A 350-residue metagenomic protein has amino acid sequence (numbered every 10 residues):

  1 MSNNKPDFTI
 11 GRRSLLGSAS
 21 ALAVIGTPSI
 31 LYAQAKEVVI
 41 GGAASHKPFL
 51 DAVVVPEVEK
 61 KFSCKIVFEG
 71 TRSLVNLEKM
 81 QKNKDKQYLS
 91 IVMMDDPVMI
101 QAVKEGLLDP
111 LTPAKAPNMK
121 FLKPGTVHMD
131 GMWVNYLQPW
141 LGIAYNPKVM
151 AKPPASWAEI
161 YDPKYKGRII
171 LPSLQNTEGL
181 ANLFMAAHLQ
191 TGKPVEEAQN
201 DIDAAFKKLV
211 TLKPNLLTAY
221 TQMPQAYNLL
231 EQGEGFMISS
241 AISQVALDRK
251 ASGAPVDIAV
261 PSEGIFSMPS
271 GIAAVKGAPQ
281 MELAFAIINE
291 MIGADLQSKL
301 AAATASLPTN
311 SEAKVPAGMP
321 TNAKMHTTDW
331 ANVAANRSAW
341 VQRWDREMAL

Functional and structural regions predicted by a protein language model:
M1-I10, S18-P28: N-terminal secretory signal peptides
A35-I100, Y227: Early extracytoplasmic/lumenal segment of secretory-pathway proteins
A44-D51, Y88-L89, M93-L217, T221-E231: Extracytoplasmic ligand-binding site segments that recognize negatively charged/polar headgroups
F49, G167-Q175, E290-K314: Periplasmic-binding protein-like
P97-Q101, F236-P255: A ligand-binding cleft/hinge motif common to bilobed small-molecule-binding domains
D109-A116, G131-W133, Y161, M237 (+3 more regions): Short beta-strand->loop
P139, D203-L212, Y220, I242 (+1 more regions): Periplasmic-binding protein-like
G142-V149, A187-H188, M268-Q280, E290 (+1 more regions): A bilobed periplasmic-binding-protein/Venus flytrap-type ligand-binding module shared by bacterial periplasmic
